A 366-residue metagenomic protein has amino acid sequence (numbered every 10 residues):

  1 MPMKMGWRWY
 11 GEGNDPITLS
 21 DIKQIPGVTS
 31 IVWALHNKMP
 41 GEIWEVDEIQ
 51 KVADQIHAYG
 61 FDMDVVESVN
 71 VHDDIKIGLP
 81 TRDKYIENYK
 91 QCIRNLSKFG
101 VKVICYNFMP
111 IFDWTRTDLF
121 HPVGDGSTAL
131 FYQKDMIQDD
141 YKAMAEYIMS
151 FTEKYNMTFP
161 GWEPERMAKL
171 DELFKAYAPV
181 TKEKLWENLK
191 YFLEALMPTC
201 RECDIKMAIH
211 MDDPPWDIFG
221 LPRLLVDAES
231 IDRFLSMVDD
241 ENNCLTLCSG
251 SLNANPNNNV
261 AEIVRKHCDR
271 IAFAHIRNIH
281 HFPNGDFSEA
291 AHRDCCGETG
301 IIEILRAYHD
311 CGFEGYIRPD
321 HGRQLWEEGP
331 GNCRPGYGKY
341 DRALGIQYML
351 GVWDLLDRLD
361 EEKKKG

Functional and structural regions predicted by a protein language model:
M1-G6, G11-G13, D54-H57, D74-G78 (+6 more regions): Histidine-acidic metal/acid-base catalytic patches
G13-H36, Q55-Y59, N95-I104: Catalytic domains of carbohydrate-active enzymes, especially glycoside hydrolases
A34-Q50, F219: Glycine-rich, proline-tolerant flexible connector loops at the mouths of alpha/beta enzymes
H36-N37, N70, P110-I111, P214 (+1 more regions): Conserved beta-strand edge residues that scaffold enzyme active sites
E45-S68, Y85: An N-terminal, globular interaction/scaffold subdomain
V65-F99, V103-V123, S127, K134-A145: Acidic/aromatic-lined carbohydrate-recognition and catalytic surfaces of CAZymes acting on diverse glycans
I111-W114, D118-N188: Extended, charge-rich helix/loop segments that form flexible, surface "patches" used to engage negatively charged
